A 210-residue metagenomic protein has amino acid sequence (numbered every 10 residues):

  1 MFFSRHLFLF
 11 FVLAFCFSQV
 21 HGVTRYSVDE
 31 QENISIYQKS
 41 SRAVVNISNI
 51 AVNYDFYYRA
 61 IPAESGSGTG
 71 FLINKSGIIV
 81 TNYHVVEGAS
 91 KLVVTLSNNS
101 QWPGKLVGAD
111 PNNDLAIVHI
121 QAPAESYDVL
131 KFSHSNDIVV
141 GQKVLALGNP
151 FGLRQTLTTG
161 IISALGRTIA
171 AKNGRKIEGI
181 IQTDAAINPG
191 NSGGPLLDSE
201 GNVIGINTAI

Functional and structural regions predicted by a protein language model:
M1-F8: Bacterial N-terminal signal peptides that target proteins for export
F3, C16-S18, G179: Intrinsic low-complexity/disordered segments
F8-S18: Bacterial N-terminal signal peptides
H21-I210: Serine-dependent protease modules
